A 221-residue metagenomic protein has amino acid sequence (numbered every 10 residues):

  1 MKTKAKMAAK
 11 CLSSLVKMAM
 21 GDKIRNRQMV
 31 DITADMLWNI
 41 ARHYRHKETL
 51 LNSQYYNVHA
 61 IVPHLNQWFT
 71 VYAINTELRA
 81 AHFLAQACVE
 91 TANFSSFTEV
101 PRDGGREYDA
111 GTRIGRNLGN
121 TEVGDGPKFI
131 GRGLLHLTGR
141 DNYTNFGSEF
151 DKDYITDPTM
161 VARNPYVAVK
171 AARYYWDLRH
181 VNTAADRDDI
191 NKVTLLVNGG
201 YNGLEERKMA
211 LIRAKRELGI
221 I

Functional and structural regions predicted by a protein language model:
M1-I32: N-terminal secretory targeting signals
L12, G21, L196-I221: Low-complexity, Gly/Ser/Thr/Pro-rich intrinsically disordered linker/tail segments
N26-A60, H64, F83-Y174: Peptidoglycan-targeting cell-wall enzymes and recognition modules
H64-Y72: A short alpha-helix/helix-coil micro-patch that ends at or immediately precedes a cysteine
N66, L84-A87, A172-R173, T194 (+2 more regions): Non-transmembrane alpha-helical segments in soluble domains of secreted/periplasmic/extracellular proteins
V71-F83, S96-V100, N182-T194: Surface-exposed patches in mature extracellular/periplasmic domains of secreted proteins
A87-E90, A185-L204: Acidic helix/loop microenvironments that form the catalytic cleft of cell-wall polysaccharide enzymes
V167-V169, L178-A185: Proteins synthesized as precursors that undergo proteolytic processing into mature forms
